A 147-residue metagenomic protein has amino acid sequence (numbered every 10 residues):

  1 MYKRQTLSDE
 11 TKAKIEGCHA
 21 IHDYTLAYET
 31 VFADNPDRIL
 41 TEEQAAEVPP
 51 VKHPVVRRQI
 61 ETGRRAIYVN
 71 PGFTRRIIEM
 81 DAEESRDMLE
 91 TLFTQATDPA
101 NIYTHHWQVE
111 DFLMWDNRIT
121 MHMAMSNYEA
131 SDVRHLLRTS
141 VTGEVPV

Functional and structural regions predicted by a protein language model:
K3-F112, N117-V147: Non-heme Fe(II) oxygenase catalytic core, chiefly the N-lobe of the double-stranded beta-helix
